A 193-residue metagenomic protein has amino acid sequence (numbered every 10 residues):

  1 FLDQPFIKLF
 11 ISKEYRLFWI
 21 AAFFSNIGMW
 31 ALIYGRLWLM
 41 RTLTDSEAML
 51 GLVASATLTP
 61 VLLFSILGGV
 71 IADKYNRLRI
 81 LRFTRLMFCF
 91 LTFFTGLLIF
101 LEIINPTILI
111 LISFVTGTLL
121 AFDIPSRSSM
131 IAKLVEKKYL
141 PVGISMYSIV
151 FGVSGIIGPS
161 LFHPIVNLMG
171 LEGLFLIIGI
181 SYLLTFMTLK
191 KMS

Functional and structural regions predicted by a protein language model:
L2-P60: Helix-loop boundary and gating motifs at the non-cytosolic
S12, L43-T44, K74, I103 (+2 more regions): Helix-loop interface residues and adjacent transmembrane-helix termini in multi-pass membrane transporters, primarily
R16-I33, T57-V70, N76-L91, I108-V166 (+1 more regions): Substrate-agnostic recognition of the 12-TM MFS/MFS-like secondary transporter fold
L37-L43, G96-L101, G152, I157-I177: Transmembrane alpha-helix termini and helix-breaking/packing motifs in multi-pass membrane transporters
T44-D45, G68, I99-I103, M192-S193: Short helix-capping/hinge motifs at transmembrane helix termini and TM-loop junctions
L50, I80, G143, G173-I178: Alpha-helical transmembrane segments of multi-pass secondary-active solute transporters
L86-I103: C-terminal ends and interior cores of transmembrane alpha-helices in multi-pass membrane transporters/permeases
L119, I180-S193: C-terminal membrane-cytosol helix-exit motif in multi-pass small-molecule transporters
